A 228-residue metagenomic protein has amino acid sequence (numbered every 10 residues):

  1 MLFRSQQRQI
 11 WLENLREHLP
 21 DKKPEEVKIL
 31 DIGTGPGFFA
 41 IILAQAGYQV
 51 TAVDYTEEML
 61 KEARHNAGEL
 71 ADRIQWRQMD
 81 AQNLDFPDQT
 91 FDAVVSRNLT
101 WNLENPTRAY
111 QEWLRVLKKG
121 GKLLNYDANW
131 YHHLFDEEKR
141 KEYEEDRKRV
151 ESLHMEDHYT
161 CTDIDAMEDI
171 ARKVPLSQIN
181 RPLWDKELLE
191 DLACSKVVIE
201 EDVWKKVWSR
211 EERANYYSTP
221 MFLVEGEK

Functional and structural regions predicted by a protein language model:
S5-E26: Conserved alpha-helix/loop element of class I SAM-dependent methyltransferases that forms part of the SAM/SAH-binding
K28-I32, P36-N83: Class I SAM-dependent methyltransferase SAM/SAH-binding core
Q82-A93: A short acidic, Gly/Pro-enriched loop at the edge of an enzyme's catalytic core that lines a small-molecule cofactor
A93-P106: A short SAM/SAH-binding and catalytic strip from SAM-dependent methyltransferases
T107-K119: A short glycine-rich, Lys/Arg-flanked "PGG" loop and its adjoining helix->strand segment in the class I
K122-D157: Conserved class I S-adenosyl-L-methionine
P175-A193, I199: Short alpha-helix
